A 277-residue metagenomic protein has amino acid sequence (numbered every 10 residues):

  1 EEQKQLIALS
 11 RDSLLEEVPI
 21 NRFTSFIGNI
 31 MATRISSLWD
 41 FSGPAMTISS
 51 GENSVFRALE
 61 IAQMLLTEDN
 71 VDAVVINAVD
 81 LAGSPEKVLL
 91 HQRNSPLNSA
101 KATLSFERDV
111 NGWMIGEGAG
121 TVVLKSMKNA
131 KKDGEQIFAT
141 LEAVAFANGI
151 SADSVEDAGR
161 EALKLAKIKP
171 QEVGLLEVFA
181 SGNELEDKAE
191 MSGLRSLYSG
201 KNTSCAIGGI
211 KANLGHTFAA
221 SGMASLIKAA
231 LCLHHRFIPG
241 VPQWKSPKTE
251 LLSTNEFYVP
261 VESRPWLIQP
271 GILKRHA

Functional and structural regions predicted by a protein language model:
E1-A277: Condensing-enzyme catalytic core of the thiolase-fold
